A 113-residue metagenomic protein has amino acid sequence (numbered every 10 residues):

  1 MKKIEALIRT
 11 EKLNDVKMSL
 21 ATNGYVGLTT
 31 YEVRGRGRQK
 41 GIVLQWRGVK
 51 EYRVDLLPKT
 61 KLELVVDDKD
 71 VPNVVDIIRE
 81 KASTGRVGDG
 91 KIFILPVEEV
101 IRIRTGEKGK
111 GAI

Functional and structural regions predicted by a protein language model:
M1-I113: Positively charged, small/polar-rich N-terminal and surface patches that mediate targeting and assembly and bind
